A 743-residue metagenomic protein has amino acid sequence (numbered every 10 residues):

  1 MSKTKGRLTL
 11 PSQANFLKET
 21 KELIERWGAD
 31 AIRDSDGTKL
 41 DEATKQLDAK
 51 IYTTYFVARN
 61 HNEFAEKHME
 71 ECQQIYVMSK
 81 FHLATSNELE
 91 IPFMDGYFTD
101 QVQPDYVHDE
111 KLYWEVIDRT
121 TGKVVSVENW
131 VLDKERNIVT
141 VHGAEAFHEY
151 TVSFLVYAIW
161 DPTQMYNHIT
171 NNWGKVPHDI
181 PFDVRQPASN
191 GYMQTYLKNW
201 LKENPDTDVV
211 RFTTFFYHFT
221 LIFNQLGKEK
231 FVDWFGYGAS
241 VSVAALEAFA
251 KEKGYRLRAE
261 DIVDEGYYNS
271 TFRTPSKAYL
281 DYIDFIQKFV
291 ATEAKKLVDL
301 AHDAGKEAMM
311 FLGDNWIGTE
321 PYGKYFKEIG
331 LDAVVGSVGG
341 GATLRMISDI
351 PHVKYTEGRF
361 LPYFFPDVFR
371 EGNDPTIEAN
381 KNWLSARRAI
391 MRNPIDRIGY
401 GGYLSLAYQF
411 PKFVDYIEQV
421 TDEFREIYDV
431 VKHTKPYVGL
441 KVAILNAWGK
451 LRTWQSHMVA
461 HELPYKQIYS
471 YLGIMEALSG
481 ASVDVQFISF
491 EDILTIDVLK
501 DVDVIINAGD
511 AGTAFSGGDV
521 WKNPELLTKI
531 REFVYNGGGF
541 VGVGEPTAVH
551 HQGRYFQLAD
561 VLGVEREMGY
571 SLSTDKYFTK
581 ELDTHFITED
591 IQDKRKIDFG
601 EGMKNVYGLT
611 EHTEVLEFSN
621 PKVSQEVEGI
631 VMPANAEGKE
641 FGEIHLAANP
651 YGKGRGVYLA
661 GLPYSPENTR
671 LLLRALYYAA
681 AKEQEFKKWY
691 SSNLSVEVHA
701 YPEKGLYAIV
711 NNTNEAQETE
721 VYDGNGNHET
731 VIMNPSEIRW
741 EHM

Functional and structural regions predicted by a protein language model:
M1-K500, V504-F515, V534, G542-G553 (+1 more regions): Glycan-processing catalytic domains of CAZymes
L221-N224, S405-P436, S479, Q557 (+2 more regions): Extracellular ligand-binding/catalytic regions of CAZymes and related secreted enzymes and adhesion modules
N382-A389, E614, F641-A647, L694: A short, acidic, amphipathic alpha-helical segment used as a generic capping/interface helix at domain edges
N446, L572-S573, K580, R670-L672: Exposed, low-structure sequence patches enriched in small/polar residues
S456-E462, T513-D519, E626-A636: Intrinsically disordered, low-complexity Ser/Thr- and acidic-rich flexible linkers and loops, especially at boundaries
A514-P524, N668, T719: Active-site-adjacent loop/helix micro-motif of nuclease/hydrolase catalytic cores
G517-G600: A glycine-rich, often tryptophan-bearing local segment used as a flexible ligand/cofactor-contacting loop or short
Q557, R595, N605-H612, K653: Acidic, S/T/G-rich, low-cysteine, solvent-exposed domains in lumenal/extracellular/periplasmic regions of secretory
